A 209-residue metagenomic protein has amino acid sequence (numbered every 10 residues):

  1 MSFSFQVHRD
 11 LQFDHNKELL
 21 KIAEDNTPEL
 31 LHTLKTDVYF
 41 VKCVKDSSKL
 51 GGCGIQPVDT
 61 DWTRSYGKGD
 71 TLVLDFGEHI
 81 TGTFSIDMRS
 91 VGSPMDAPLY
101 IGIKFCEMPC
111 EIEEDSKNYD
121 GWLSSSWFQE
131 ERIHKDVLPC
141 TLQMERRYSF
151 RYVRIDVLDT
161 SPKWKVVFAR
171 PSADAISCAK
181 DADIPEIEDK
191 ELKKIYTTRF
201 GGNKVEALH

Functional and structural regions predicted by a protein language model:
M1-H209: Extracellular/oxidizing-compartment recognition motifs
